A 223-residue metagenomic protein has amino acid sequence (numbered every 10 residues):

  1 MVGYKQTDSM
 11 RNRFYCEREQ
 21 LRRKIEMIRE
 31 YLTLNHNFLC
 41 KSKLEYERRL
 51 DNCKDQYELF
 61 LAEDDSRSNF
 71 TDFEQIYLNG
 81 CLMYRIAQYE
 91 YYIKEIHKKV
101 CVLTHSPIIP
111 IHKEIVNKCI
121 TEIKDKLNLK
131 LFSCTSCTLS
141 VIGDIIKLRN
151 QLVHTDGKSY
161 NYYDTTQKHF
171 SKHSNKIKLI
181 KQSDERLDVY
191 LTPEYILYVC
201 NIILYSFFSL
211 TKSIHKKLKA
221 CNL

Functional and structural regions predicted by a protein language model:
M1-Y84, Y91-I93, S136-G143, K147 (+1 more regions): Extended intrinsically disordered or low-complexity regions, especially N/C-terminal cytosolic tails and loops, rather
E58, L82-E122: Short, contiguous, well-structured surface segments enriched in hydrophobic/aromatic residues
R85, H97, C101, H112-I115 (+4 more regions): Functionally constrained cores in energy, signaling, and assembly domains
I93, H97, C101, H105 (+4 more regions): Hydrophobic/aromatic-lined pockets within catalytic cores
L103-I123, N161-Q182: Short, charged amphipathic alpha-helical segments flanked by flexible coils
V116-E122, L131-T135, D156, D188 (+1 more regions): General structural signal for secondary-structure boundaries
K124-T166: Short, mixed-charge amphipathic alpha-helical segments
